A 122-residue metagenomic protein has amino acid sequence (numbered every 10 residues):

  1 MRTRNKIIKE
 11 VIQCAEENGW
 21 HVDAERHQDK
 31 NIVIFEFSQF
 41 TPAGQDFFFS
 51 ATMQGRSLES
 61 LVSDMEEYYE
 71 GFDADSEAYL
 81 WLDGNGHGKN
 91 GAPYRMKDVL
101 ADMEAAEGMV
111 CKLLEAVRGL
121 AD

Functional and structural regions predicted by a protein language model:
M1-A43, G119-D122: Negatively charged, low-complexity tracts enriched in Asp/Glu with abundant Ser/Thr
I32, D46-D122: Intrinsically disordered, low-complexity regulatory regions enriched in serine/threonine/proline and acidic residues
